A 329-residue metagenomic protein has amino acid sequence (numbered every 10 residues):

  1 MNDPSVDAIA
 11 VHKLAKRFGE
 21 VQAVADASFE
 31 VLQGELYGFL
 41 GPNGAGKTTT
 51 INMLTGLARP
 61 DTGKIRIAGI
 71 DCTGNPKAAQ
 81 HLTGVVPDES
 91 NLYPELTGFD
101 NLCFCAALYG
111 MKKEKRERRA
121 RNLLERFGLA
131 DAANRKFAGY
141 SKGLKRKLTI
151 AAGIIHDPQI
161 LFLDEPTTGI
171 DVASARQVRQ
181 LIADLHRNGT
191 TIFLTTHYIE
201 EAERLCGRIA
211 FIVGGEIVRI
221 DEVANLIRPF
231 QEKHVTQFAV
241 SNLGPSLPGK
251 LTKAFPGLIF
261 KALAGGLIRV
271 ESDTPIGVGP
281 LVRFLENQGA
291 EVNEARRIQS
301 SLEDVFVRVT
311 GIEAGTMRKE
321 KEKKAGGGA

Functional and structural regions predicted by a protein language model:
M1-A15, I312-A329: ABC-family P-loop ATPase nucleotide-binding domain
V6-I9, K16-R219: ABC transporter nucleotide-binding domains
R179-S272: ABC transporter nucleotide-binding domain
L247-A254, P280-Q288: Generic non-transmembrane alpha-helical segments
F260-A262, E291-I298: Conserved short beta-strand edge segments in small beta-sheet-based binding/regulatory domains
G265-D273, R297-V309: Short proline/glycine- and acidic-rich turn/helix-capping motifs at secondary-structure junctions
